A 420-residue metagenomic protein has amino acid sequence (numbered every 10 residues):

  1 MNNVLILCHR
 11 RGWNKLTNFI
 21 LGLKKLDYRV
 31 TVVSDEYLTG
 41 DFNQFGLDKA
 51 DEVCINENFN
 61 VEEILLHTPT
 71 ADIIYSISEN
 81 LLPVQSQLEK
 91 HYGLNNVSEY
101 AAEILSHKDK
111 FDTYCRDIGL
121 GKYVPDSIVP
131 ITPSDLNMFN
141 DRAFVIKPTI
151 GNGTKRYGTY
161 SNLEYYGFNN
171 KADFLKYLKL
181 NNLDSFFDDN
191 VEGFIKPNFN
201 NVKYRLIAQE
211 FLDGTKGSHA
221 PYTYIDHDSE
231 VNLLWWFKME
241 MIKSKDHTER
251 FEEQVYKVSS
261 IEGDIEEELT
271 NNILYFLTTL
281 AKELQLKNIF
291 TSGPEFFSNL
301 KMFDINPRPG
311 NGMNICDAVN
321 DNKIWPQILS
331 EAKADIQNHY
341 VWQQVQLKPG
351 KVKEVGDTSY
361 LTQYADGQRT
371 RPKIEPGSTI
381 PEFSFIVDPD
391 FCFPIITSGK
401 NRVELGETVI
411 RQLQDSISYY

Functional and structural regions predicted by a protein language model:
M1-A101, E404, T408-Y419: ATP-binding N-terminal substructure of ATP-dependent carboxylate-amine bond-forming enzymes
A50-V53, V61, H67, A71 (+6 more regions): N-terminal beta-alpha lobe that positions the nucleotide/phosphoryl donor in ATP/NTP-coupled carboxylate activation
F144-N190, S218-A220, M241-I265, M313: Glycine-rich phosphate-binding loop of ATP-grasp-fold ATP-dependent ligases
G151, N200-V202, L212-G217, Q285-N288 (+2 more regions): A short catalytic or substrate-binding loop motif that flags glycine-/basic-rich loops and adjacent residues that bind
L175-K245, E268, E295, N299-K301: Phosphate-binding site of ATP-dependent enzymes
D213-T279, N306-D335: ATP-dependent carboxylate/phosphate-activation module, predominantly the ATP-grasp catalytic core and closely related
L277-N314, Y340, Q344-V352: Conserved metal-phosphate-binding beta-hairpin within the catalytic cores of diverse ATP-dependent phosphoryl-transfer
Q327-Y420: Peripheral (often C-terminal) accessory segments that flank ATP-dependent C-N-forming ligase machineries
